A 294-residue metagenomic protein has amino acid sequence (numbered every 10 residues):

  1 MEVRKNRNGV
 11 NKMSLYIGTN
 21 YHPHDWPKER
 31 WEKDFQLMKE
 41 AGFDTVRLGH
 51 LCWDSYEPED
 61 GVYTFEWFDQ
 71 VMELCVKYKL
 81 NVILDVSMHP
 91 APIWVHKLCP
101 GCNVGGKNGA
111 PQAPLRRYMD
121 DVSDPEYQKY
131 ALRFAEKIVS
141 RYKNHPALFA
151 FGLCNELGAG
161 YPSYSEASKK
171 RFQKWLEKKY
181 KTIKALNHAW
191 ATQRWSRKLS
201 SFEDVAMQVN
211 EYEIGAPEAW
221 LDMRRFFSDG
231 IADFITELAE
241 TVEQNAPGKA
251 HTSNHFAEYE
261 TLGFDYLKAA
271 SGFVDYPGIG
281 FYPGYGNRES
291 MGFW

Functional and structural regions predicted by a protein language model:
E2-K12: Short, Lys/Arg-enriched N-terminal segments with co-localized hydrophobic residues within the first ~10-30 amino acids
V10-M13, K39-E40, K77, Y142-N144 (+1 more regions): Extracellular/periplasmic catalytic domains that process cell-envelope and extracellular macromolecules
N11-R30: Boundary/entry segment of secreted carbohydrate-active catalytic domains
L15-T19, V46-L48, V82-V86, F149-L153 (+2 more regions): Hydrophobic faces of well-ordered beta-strands that scaffold small-molecule active sites in alpha/beta enzyme cores
H24, L51-S55, M88-A91, E156-A159 (+2 more regions): Solvent-exposed loop/turn segments at secondary-structure junctions within structured extracellular/periplasmic domains
W26-W31, G61-E66, Q128-R133: Glycine-rich anion/phosphate-binding loops
E32-E40, R47-Q112, V139, F234-A246: Aromatic-lined substrate-binding rim segments of carbohydrate-active enzymes
Q112-Y276, G280-G292: Polysaccharide-binding and catalytic clefts of secreted carbohydrate-active enzymes
